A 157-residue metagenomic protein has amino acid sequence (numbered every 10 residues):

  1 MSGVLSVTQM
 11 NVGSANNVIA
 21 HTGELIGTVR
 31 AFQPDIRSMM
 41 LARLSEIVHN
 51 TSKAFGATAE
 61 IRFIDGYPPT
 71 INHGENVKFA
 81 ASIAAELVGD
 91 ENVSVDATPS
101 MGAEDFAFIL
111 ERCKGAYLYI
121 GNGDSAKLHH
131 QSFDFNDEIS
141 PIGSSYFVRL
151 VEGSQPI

Functional and structural regions predicted by a protein language model:
M1-I157: Metal-dependent amide/peptide-bond hydrolase catalytic core, centered on the "pita-bread" metallohydrolase fold
